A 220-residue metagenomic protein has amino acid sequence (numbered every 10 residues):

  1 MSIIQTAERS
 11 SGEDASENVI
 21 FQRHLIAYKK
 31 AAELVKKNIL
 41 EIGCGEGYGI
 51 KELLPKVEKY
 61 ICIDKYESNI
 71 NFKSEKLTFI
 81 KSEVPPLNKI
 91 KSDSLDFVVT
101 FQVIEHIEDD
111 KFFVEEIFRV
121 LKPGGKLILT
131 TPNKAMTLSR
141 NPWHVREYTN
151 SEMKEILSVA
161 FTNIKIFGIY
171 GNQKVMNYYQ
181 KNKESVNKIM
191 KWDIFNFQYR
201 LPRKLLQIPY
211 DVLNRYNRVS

Functional and structural regions predicted by a protein language model:
M1-D93, F97-F101, K111-V114, N150 (+4 more regions): Conserved N-terminal segment of class I S-adenosyl-L-methionine
Q102-H106: A short His-aromatic
E108-F112, S139: Short N-terminal helix/helix-N-cap motif within the alpha/beta-hydrolase-1
K111-P123: A short glycine-rich, Lys/Arg-flanked "PGG" loop and its adjoining helix->strand segment in the class I
G125-T131: Conserved beta-strand signature within the Rossmann-like core of class I S-adenosyl-L-methionine
P132-T137, E147, Y170-Q173: Short "lid" loop at the C-terminus of a central beta-strand within the Rossmann-like core of SAM-dependent
T137-E155: Acceptor-substrate binding/catalytic loop of class I
F161-Q173: Conserved S-adenosyl-L-methionine
